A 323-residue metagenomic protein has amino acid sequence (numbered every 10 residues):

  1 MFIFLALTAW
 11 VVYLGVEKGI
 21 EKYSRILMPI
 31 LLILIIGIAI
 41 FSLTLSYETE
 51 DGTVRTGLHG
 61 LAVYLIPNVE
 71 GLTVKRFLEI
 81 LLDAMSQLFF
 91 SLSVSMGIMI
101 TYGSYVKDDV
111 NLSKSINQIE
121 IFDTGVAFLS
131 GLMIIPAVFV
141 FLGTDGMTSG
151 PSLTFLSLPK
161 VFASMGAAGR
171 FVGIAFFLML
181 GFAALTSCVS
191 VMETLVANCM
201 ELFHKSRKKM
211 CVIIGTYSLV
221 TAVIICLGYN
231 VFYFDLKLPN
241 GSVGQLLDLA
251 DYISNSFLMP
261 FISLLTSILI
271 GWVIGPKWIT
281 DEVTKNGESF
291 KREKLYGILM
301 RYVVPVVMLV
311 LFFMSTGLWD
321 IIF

Functional and structural regions predicted by a protein language model:
M1-K18, L92-D108, G181-A197, S263-T280 (+1 more regions): Transmembrane alpha-helical segments in integral membrane proteins
I3-W10, L82-S93, A175-T186, S254 (+3 more regions): Hydrophobic alpha-helical transmembrane segments of multi-pass membrane proteins
E21, R25-L185, V189, F203 (+2 more regions): Membrane-embedded translocation segments of transport machinery
E48-T49, L227-P239: Membrane-helix interface motif
K114-F122, G287-L299: Membrane-interface segments at loop-to-transmembrane junctions
L185-S190, C211-I225, Y229, D248-E282: Hydrophobic alpha-helical segments of multi-pass membrane transport proteins
V191-K205, S242, L246, I268-E293: Alpha-helical transmembrane segments
N240-G271, K291-F323: A generic transmembrane alpha-helix motif of multi-pass inner-membrane proteins
